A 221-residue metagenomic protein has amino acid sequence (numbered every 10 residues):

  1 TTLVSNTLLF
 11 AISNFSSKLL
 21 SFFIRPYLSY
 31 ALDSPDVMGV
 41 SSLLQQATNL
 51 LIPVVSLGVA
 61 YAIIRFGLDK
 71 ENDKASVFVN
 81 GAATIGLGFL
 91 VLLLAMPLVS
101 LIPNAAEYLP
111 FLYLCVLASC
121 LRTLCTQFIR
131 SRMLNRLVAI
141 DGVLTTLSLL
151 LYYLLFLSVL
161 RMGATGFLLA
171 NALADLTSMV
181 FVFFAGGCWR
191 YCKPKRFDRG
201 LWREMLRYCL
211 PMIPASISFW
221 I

Functional and structural regions predicted by a protein language model:
T1-L3, P110, I140, L160 (+3 more regions): Interhelical loop/hinge segments that connect adjacent transmembrane helices in multipass membrane
T2-A60, C115, L150, L210-I221: Signature of the first transmembrane helix
S5-S17, L43-S100: Membrane-water interface segments that mark the loop-to-transmembrane alpha-helix transition
F10, N14, S42-Q45, G81 (+7 more regions): Residue-level recognition of transmembrane alpha-helices in multi-pass small-molecule transporters/permeases
S29-G39, P103-L109, M133-L137, T146-V180: Membrane-interface helix-loop junctions in multi-pass transport and translocation proteins
L50-V54, F89, L94, L101-F128 (+1 more regions): Alpha-helical transmembrane segments of multi-pass membrane proteins
I63, T126-S131, N135, L157 (+1 more regions): C-terminal transmembrane helix end/exit motif
F66-D69, S119-V143: Membrane-interface junctions at transmembrane-helix termini in multi-pass inner-membrane proteins
